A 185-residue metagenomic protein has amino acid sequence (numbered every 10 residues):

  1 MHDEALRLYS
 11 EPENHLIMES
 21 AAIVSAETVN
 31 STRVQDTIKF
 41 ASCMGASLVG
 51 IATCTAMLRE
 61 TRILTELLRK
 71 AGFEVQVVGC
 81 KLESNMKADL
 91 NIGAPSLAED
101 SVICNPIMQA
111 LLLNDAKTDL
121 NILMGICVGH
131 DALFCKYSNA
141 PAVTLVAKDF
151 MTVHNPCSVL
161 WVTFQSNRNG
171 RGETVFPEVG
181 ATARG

Functional and structural regions predicted by a protein language model:
M1-L48, T55-R59: Electropositive, gly/pro-rich neighborhoods at or near active sites that engage anionic ligands
C43-G50, L112-D119: Short, surface-exposed connector motifs at secondary-structure boundaries
L58-T61, G129-A132: Short, well-ordered alpha-helical microsegments
E60-L111: Long, charge-dense
I103-T118, I126-H130: A short, acidic, amphipathic alpha-helical segment used as a generic capping/interface helix at domain edges
D131-F150: A short, gly/pro- and small-residue-rich
T144-G185: C-terminal functional extensions of proteins
